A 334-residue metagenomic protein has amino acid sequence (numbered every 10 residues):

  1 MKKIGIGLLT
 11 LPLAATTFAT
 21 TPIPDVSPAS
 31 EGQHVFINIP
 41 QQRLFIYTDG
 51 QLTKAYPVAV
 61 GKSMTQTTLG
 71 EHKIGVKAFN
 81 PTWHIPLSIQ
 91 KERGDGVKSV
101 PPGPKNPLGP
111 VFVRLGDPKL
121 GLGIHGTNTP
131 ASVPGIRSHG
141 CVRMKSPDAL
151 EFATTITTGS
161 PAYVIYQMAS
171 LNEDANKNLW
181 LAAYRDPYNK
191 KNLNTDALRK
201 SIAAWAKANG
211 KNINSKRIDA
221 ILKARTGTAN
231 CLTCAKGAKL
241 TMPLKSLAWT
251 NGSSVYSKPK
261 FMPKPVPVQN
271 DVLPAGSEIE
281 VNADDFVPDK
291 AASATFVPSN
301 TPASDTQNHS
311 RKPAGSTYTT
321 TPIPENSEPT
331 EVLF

Functional and structural regions predicted by a protein language model:
M1-I4: Positively charged n-region of N-terminal signal peptides that target proteins for export
G7-T16: Bacterial N-terminal signal peptides
T21-S132, E151-T154, S160, L179-I279: Gly/Pro-biased beta-strand-loop elements
S138-T155: Short beta-strand-centered segments at strand-helix junctions
S170-K177: Short, Lys/Arg- and Gly-enriched loop/turn segments at beta-strand edges
P274-F334: Long, low-complexity, intrinsically disordered segments
